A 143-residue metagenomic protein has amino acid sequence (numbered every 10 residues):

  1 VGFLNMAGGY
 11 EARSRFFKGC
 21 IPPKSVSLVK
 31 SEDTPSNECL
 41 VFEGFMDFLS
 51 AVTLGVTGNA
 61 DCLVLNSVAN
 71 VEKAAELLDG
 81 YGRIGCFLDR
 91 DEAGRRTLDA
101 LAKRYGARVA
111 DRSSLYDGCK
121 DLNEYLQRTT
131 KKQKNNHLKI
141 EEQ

Functional and structural regions predicted by a protein language model:
V1-D79: Phosphate-handling DNA/RNA-contact segment within nucleic-acid enzymes
N37, T53-Q143: TOPRIM fold recognition
